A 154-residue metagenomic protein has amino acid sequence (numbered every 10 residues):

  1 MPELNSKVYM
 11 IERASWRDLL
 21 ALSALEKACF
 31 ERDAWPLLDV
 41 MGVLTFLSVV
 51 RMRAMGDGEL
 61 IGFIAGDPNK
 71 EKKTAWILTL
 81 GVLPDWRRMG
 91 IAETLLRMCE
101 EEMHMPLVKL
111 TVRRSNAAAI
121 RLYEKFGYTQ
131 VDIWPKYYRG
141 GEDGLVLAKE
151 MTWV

Functional and structural regions predicted by a protein language model:
L4, Y9, R13-R87, E93-E102 (+1 more regions): Acetyl-CoA-dependent GNAT
A21, R121-L122: Well-formed, non-transmembrane alpha-helical positions, independent of function
M41, T45, S115, Y138: Positions that flank functional sites
L83, R87, S115, R139: Glycine-/small-residue-rich active-site loops that bind phosphorylated ligands and cofactors
I91-A92, M105, Y128: Helix N-cap/coil-helix junction residues
A92, L96, N116-A119, K136-G141: Short glycine/proline-centered loop/turn elements that form peptide/ligand docking sites
L96, E102-R114, W134: Conserved GNAT acetyl-CoA-binding A-motif
K109-V112, E124, T129-V146: Conserved catalytic-core motifs of GNAT/GCN5-like acyltransferases
